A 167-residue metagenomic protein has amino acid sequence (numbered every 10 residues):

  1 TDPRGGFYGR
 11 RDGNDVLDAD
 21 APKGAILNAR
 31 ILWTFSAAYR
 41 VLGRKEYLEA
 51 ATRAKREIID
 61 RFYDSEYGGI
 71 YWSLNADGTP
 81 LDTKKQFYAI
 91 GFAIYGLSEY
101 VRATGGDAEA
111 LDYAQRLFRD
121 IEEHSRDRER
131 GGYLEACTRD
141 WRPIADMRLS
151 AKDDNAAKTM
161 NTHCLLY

Functional and structural regions predicted by a protein language model:
T1-Y167: Glycan-recognition and catalytic cores of secretory/periplasmic carbohydrate-active enzymes
